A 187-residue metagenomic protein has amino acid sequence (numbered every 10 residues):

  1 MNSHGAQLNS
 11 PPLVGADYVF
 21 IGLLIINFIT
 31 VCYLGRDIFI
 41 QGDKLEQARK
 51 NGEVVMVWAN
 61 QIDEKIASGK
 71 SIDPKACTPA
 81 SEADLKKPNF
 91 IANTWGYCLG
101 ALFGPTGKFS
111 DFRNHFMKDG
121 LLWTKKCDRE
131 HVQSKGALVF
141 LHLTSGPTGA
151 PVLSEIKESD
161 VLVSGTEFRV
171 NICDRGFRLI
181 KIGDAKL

Functional and structural regions predicted by a protein language model:
M1-S10: N-terminal Lys/Arg-rich, disordered targeting/topogenic segments
S10-V57: Amphipathic alpha-helical segments typified by the pilin-like N-terminal helix that continues immediately C-terminal
E64-L187: Extracellular/periplasmic head regions of type IV pilus-like filament subunits
